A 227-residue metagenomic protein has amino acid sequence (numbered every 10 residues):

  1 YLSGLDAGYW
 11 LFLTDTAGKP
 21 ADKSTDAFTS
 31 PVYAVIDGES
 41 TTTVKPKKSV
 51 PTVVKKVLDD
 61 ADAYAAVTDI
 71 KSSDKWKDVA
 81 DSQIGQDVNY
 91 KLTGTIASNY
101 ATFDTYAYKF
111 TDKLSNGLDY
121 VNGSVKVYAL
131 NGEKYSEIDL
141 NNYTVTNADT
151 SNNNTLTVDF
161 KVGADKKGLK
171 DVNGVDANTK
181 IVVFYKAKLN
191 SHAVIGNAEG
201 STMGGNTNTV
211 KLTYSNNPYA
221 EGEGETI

Functional and structural regions predicted by a protein language model:
G4-D6, K48, Q83, S151 (+1 more regions): Surface-exposed coil/turn segments at beta-strand junctions on protein surfaces, enriched
G4-G8, F12-G38, L92, D104-A107 (+1 more regions): Serine/threonine-enriched low-complexity regions used as flexible
P31-T102, T111, N208-K211, N216-I227: Serine/threonine-rich, low-complexity linker/repeat segments that form flexible spacers/stalks
T52, A107, N122-S124, T207: Exposed beta-strand and adjacent loop surfaces of beta-rich binding modules that mediate intermolecular recognition
T95-A97, S115, K161-G163, K186-N190 (+1 more regions): Solvent-exposed residues in well-ordered beta-strands and their adjoining turns, especially edge/terminal strands
Y100-D104, L118-V121: A short beta-turn/strand-edge loop motif at beta-sheet boundaries
K109-V158: A surface/secretory-pathway sequence property marking extracellular, secreted, or lumenal proteins enriched
